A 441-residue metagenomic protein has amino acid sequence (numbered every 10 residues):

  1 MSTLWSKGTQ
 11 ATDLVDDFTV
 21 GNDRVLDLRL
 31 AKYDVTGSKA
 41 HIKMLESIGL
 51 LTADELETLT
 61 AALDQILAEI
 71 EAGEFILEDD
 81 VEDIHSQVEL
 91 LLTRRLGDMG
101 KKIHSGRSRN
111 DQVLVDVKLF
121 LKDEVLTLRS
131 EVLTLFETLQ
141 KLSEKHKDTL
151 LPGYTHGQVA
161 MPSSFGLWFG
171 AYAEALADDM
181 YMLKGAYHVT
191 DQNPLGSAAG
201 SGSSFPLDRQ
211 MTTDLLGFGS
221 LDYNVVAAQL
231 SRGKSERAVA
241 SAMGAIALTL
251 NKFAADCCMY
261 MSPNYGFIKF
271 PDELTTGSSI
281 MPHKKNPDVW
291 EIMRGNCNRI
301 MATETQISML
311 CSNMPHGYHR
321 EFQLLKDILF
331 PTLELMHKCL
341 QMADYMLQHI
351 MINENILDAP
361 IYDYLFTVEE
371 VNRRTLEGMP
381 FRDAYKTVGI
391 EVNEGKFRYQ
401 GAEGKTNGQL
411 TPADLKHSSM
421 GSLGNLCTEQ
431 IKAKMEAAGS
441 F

Functional and structural regions predicted by a protein language model:
M1-G202, L207-D214, T276-G277, W290-I292 (+2 more regions): A helix-coil-helix interface module used to build multimeric assemblies and to scaffold catalytic/cofactor sites
M1-G37, D98-M99, G266, M281-F441: Glycine-rich cofactor/substrate-binding loops
H41, A62-E69, L91, R95 (+14 more regions): Generic, well-ordered alpha-helical scaffold segments in large soluble proteins
K43-L51, L167, S235-A245, E370-E377: Short, well-ordered beta-strand elements within core beta-sheets of diverse protein domains
D54-L59, T134, T138, L183 (+3 more regions): Short alpha-helical "patches" and their helix-cap loops
L59-L63, L216, D272-L274, I361 (+1 more regions): A general structural motif at alpha-helix termini
V117-K118, K122, R129, E144 (+5 more regions): Charged, flexible cofactor/metal-binding loops and thiol motifs
